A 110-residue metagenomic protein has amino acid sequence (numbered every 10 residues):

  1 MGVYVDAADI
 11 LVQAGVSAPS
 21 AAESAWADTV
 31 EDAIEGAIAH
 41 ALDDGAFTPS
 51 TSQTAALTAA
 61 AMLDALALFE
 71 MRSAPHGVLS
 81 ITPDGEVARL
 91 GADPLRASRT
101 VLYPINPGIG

Functional and structural regions predicted by a protein language model:
M1-G110: Divalent metal-cofactor coordination and adjacent catalytic microenvironments
